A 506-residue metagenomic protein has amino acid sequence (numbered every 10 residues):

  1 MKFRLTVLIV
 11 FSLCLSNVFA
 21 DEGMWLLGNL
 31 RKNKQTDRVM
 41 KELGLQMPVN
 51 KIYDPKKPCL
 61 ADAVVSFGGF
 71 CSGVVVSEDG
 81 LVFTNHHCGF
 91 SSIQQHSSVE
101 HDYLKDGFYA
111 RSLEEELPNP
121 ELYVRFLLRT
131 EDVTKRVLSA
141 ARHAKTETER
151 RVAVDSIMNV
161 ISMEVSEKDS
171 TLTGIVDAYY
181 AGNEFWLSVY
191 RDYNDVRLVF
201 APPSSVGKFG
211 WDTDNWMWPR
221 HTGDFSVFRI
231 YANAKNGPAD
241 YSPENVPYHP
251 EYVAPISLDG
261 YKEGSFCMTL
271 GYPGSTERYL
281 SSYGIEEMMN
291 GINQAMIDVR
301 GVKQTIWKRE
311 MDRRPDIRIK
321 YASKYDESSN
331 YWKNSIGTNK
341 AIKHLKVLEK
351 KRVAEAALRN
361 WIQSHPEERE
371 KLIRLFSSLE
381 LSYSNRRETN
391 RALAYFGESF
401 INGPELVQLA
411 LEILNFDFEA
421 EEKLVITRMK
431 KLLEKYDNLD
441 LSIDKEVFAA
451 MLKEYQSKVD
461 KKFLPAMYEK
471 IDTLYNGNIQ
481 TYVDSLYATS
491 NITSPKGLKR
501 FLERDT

Functional and structural regions predicted by a protein language model:
M1-E22: Bacterial Sec-dependent N-terminal signal peptides
N17-T506: Terminal presequence/propeptide segments associated with secretion/organelle targeting and zymogen/polyprotein
